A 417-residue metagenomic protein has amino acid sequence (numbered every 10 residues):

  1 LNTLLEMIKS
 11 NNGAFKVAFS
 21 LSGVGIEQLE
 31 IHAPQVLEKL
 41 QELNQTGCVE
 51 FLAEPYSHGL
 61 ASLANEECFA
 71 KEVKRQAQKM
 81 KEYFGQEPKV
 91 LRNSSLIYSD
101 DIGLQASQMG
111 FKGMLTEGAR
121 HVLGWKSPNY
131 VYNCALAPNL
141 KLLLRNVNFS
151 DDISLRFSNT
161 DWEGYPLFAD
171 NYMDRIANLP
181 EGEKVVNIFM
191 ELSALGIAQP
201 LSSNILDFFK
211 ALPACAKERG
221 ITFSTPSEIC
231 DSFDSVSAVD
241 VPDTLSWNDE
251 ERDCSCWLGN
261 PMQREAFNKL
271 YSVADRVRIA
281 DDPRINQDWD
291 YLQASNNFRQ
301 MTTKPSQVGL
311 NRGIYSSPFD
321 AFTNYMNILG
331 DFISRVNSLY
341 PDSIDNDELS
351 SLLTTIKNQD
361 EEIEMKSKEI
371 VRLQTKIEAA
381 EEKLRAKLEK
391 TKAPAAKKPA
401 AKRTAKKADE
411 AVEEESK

Functional and structural regions predicted by a protein language model:
L1, Y130-Y132, L136-L140, N159-T160 (+1 more regions): Active-site and substrate-binding clefts of carbohydrate-active enzymes
L1-K89, L96-R145, S150-D151, P166-G182 (+8 more regions): Catalytic alpha-helical scaffold of carbohydrate-active enzymes acting on polysaccharides/glycoconjugates
R92-S94, P226: Aromatic-lined carbohydrate-recognition surfaces of secreted/lumenal glycan-active proteins
G103-L104, I153-R156, A198-P200: A short secondary-structure junction signal
S154-G164: Segments surrounding the PLD/"HKD" phosphodiesterase catalytic module and close analogs
T375, A379-K417: Intrinsically disordered, polybasic Lys/Arg-rich low-complexity tracts
